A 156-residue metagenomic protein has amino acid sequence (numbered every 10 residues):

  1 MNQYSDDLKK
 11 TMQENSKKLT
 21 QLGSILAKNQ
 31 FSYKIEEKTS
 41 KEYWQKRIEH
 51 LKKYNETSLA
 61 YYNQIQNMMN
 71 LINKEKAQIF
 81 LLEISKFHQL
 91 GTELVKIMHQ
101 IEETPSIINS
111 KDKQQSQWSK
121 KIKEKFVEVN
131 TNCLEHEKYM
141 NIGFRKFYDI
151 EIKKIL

Functional and structural regions predicted by a protein language model:
M1-G23: Cytosolic juxtamembrane helix and N-cap/initiation of the first transmembrane helix
N2, K146-L156: Short acidic DE-rich linear segments
T11, K18, I25, Y54-T57 (+3 more regions): Interface faces of extended alpha-helical assemblies that scaffold/oligomerize eukaryotic macromolecular complexes
T20-K76, Q115-Y139, G143: Alpha-helical segments in soluble extracytoplasmic regions
I35, I84, N130, Y148-E151: Prokaryotic Sec-type signal peptides and long signal-anchor helices with extended Leu/Ile/Val-rich h-regions
M69, L81-E83, L156: Extended alpha-helical regions
K74-F126: Long, amphipathic, charge-rich alpha-helical segments that form helical bundles/coiled-coils
